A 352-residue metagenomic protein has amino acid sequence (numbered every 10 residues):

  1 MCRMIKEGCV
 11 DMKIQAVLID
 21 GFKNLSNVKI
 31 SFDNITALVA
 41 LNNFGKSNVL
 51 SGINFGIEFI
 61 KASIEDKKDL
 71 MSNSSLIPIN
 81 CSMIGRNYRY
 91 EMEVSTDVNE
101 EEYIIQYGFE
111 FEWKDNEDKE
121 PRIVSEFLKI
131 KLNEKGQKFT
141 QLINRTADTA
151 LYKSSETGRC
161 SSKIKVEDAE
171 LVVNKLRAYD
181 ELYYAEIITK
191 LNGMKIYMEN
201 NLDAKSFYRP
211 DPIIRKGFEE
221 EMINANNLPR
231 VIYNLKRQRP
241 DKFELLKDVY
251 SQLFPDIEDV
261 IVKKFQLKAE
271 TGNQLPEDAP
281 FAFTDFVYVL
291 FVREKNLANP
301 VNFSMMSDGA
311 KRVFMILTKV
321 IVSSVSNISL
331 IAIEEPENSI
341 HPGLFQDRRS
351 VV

Functional and structural regions predicted by a protein language model:
M1-E65, A282-V352: Switch/communication elements of ASCE P-loop NTPase nucleotide-binding domains
R3-I5, N226-F303: Extended helical coiled-coil dimerization/tether regions that scaffold and oligomerize large DNA-maintenance assemblies
K6-V10, S51-E117: Conserved P-loop NTP-binding catalytic core
Q15, Y88-M92, I105-F109, Y184 (+2 more regions): Hydrophobic residues positioned within well-ordered beta-strands of beta-sheet architectures
G21, M92-E100, I130-L132, V292-N296: Short acidic, glycine-rich loop/turn motifs
K29, Q106-E110, I261, P280: Short, surface-exposed charged micro-motifs
I84-Y90, E120-S125, F283-V289: A short, compositionally biased
E101-E258: Electropositive, glycine-dotted interaction segments that contact anionic polymers or phosphate-rich ligands
